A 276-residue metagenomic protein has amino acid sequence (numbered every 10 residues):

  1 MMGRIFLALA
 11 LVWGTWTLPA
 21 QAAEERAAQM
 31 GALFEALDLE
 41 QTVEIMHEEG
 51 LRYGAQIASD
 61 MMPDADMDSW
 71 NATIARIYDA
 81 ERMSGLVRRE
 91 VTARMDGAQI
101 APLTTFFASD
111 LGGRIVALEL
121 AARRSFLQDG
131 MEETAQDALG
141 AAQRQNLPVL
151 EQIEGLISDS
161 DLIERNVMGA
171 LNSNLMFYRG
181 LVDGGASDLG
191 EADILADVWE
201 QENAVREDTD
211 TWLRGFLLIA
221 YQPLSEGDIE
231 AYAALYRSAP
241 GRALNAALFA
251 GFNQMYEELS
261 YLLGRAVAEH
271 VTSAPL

Functional and structural regions predicted by a protein language model:
M1-L7: Bacterial N-terminal signal peptides that target proteins for export
W13-A20: C-terminal segment of classical bacterial N-terminal signal peptides
A22-M61: N-terminal mature-domain "stem" immediately C-terminal to a signal peptide or N-terminal signal-anchor/transmembrane
A36-V43, N71-Y78, V87-V91, P102 (+6 more regions): Second-shell loop/turn segments in exported
D64-T73, R82, L86, W212-R214: Acidic/histidine-rich, surface-exposed loop or edge segments in extracytoplasmic proteins
T73, I77-V167: Acidic/His-rich structured neighborhood in mature extracellular/periplasmic domains
R123-Q222: Extended amphipathic alpha-helical interaction segments
N203-L276: A cross-kingdom marker for long, charged
